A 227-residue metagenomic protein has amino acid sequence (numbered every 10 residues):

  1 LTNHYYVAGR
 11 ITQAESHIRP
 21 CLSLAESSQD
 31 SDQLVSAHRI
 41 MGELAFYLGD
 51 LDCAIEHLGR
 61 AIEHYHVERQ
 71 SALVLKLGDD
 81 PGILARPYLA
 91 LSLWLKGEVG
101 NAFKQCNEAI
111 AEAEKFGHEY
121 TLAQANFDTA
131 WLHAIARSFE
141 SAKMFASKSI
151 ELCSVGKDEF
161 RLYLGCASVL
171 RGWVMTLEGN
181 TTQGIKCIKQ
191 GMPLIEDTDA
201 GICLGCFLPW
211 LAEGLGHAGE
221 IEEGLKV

Functional and structural regions predicted by a protein language model:
L1, I18, M41, V67 (+2 more regions): Short coil/linker segments at helix-helix boundaries
T2-Y5, G42, R69, K157: Short coil/turn linking the two alpha-helices of tandem helical-hairpin repeats
H4-I11, S28-Q33: A conserved hydrophobic secondary-structure block that centers on an alpha-helix together with its immediately flanking
G9, H17, C21-L22: Right-handed parallel beta-helix
L22, H38, I55-I62, R86 (+1 more regions): Helix-coil-helix junctions within alpha-helical repeat/solenoid scaffolds
L22-L58: Internal, well-ordered domain-core segments that constitute the primary functional module of diverse proteins
L48-E68, P81-G82: Solenoidal tandem-repeat scaffolds enriched in leucines and small polar residues
V67-P81, D197-L204: Acidic, Ser/Thr-rich low-complexity linear motifs
